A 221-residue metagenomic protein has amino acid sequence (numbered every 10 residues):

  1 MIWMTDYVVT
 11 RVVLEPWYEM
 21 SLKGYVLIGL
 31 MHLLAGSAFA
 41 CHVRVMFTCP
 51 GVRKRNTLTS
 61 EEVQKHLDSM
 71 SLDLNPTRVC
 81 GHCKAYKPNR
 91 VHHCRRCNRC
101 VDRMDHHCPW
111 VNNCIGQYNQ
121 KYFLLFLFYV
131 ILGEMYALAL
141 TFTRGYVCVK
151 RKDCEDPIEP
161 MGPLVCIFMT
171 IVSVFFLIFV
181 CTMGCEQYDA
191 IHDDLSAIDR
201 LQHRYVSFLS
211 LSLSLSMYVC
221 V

Functional and structural regions predicted by a protein language model:
M1-V221: Membrane-associated feature with strongest affinity for ZDHHC
